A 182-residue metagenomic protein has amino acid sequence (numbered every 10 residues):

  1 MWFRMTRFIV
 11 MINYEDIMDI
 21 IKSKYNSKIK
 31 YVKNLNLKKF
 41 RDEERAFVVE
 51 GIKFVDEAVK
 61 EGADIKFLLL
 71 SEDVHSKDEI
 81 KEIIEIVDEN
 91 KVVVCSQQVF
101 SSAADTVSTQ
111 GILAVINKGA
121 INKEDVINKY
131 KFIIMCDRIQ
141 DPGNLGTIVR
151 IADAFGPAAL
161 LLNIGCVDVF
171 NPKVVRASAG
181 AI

Functional and structural regions predicted by a protein language model:
Y14-D78, C166-V167: Boundary-proximal intrinsically disordered activation/regulatory segments immediately upstream of a helical core
A46, K66-L68, K91-V93, Q110-A114 (+2 more regions): Structural motif
V49, V94-Q97, I164: Short loop/edge segments at beta-strand edges and connector loops that shape dinucleotide/nucleotide cofactor-binding
K60, I121, D125-I182: RNA substrate-binding interface of SAM-dependent RNA methyltransferases
K77-D88: Short, aromatic/basic amphipathic alpha-helical patches
E89-I112, N117: Glycine/small-residue-rich loop that forms an oxyanion/phosphate-binding "nest" at active or ligand-binding sites
